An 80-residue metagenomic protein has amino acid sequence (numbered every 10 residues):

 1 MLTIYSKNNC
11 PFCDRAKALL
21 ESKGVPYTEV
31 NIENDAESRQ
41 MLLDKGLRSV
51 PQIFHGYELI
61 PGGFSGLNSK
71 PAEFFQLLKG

Functional and structural regions predicted by a protein language model:
M1-V25: Local sequence-structure signature of Cys/Sec-based thiol-disulfide redox active-site neighborhoods
S6, I32, I60: Active-site-adjacent beta-strand anchor residues
C13, A36, N68: Loop/helix-junction capping segments adjacent to catalytic residues or to phosphate/diphosphate-binding pockets
K23, K45, L67-S69: Non-catalytic interaction surface on structured domains
Y27-E29: Charged, surface-exposed interaction regions in soluble eukaryotic proteins
N31-R48, L77-G80: Thioredoxin-like thiol-disulfide oxidoreductase module
K45-F54, F64: Structural micro-motif
Y57-G80: Non-catalytic, surface beta->alpha helical segment in thiol-disulfide oxidoreductase systems
